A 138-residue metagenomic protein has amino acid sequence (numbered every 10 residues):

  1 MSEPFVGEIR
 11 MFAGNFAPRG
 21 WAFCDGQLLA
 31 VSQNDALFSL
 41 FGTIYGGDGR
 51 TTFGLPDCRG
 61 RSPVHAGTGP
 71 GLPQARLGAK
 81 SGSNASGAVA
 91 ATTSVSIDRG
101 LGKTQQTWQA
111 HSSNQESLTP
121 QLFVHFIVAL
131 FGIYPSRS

Functional and structural regions predicted by a protein language model:
M1-S138: Low-complexity Ser/Thr/Gly/Asn-rich repetitive segments
